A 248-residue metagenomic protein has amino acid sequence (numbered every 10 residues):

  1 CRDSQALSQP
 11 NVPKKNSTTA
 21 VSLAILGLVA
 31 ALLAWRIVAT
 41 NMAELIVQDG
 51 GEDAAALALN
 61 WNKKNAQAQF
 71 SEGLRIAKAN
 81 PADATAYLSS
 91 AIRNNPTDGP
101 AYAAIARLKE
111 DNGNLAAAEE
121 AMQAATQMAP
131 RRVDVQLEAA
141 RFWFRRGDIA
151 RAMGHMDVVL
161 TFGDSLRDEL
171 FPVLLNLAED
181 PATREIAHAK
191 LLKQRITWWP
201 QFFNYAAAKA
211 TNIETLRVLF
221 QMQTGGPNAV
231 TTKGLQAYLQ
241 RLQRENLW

Functional and structural regions predicted by a protein language model:
A31-D53: Hydrophobic alpha-helical transmembrane segments in integral membrane proteins
L57-A58, S90-A91, A124-A125, V159: Canonical positions in the second alpha-helix
N60-A66, P96, P130, D164-S165 (+1 more regions): Short coil turns that delineate tetratricopeptide repeat
A68, A101, V135, E169-L170 (+1 more regions): TPR alpha-solenoid repeat register
K78-A79, N112, R146, L177 (+3 more regions): Structural motif corresponding to the intra-repeat A-B loop/turn of tetratricopeptide repeats
